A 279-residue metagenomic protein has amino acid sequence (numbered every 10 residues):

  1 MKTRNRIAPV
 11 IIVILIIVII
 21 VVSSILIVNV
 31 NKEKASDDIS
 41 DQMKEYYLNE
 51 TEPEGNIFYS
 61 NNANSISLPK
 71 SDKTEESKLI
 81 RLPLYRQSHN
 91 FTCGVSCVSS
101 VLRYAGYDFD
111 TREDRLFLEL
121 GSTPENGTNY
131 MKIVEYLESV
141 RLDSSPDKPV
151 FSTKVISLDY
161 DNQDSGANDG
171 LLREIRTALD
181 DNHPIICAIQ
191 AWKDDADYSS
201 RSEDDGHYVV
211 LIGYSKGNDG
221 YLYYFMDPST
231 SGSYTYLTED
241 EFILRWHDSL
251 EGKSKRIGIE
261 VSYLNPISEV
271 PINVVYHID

Functional and structural regions predicted by a protein language model:
M1-I16: N-terminal Sec-pathway targeting helices
R6-P9, S23-P149, S199, G217 (+1 more regions): Active-site-adjacent structural segments surrounding the nucleophilic cysteine of cysteine proteases and isopeptidases
I14-I17, V28-V30: Sec-dependent N-terminal signal peptides of Gram-negative exported proteins
L15, V22-S23: Single-pass membrane-anchoring alpha-helices
I39, M43, Y47, Y198 (+2 more regions): Noncatalytic regulatory segments and standalone regulatory/sensor domains
T128-D159, D164-N168, D180, I185: Mid-length scaffold segments of soluble, non-membrane domains
E138-D143, L158-Y160, Q190-D195, Y214-G217 (+1 more regions): Short regulatory "switch" loops immediately downstream of catalytic or recognition motifs within protein catalytic
S165-M226: Active-site-adjacent substructure of cysteine-protease-like catalytic cores
